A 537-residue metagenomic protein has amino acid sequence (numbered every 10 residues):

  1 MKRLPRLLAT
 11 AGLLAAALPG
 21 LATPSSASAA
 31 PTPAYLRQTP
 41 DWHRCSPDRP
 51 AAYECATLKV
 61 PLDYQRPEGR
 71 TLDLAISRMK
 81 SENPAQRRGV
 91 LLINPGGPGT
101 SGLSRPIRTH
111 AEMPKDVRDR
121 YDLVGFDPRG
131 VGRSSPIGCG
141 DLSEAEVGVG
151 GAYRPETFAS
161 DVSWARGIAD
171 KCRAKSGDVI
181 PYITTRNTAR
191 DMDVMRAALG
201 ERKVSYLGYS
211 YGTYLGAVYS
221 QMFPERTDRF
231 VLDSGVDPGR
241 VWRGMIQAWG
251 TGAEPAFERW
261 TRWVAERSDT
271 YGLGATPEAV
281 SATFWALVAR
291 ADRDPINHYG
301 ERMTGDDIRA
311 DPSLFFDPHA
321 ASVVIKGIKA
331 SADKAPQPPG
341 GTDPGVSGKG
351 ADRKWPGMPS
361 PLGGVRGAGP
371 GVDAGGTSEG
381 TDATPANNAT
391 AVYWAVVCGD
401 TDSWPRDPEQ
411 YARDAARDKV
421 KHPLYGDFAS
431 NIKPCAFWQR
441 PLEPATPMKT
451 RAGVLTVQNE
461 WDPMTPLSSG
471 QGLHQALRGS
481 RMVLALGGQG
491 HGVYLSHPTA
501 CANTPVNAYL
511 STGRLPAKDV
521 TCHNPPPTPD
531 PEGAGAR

Functional and structural regions predicted by a protein language model:
M1-A29, L58, M192: Secretory targeting and sorting signals
K2-T10, A22, A320, P370 (+2 more regions): Generic alpha-helix initiation/capping and coil-helix boundary signal
R3-L4, L18, S28-P33, W42-C55 (+3 more regions): Generic structural signal for short, solvent-exposed loop/turn connectors between secondary structure elements
A11, P24-S26, H110, D343 (+2 more regions): N-terminal compositionally biased, intrinsically disordered segments and leader/signal-like regions
A22, T213, P224-E225, S322-P336 (+2 more regions): Charge-rich, low-complexity terminal tails
A30-D307, A395-R537: Gly/Pro-rich cap/lid or specificity-loop segments adjacent to the active site
P238-Q247, W285-A429: Substrate-gating cap/lid region and adjacent catalytic-acid/histidine neighborhood within extracellular/lumenal
